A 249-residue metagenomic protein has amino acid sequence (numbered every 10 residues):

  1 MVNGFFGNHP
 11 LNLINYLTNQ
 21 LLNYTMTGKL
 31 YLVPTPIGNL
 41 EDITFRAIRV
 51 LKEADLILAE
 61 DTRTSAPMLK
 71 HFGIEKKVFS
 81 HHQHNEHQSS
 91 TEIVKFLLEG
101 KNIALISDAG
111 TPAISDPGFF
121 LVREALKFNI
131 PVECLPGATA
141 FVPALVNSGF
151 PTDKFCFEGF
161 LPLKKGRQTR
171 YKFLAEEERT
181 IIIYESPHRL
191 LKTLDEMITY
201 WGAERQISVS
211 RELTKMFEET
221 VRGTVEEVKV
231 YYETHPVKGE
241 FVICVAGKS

Functional and structural regions predicted by a protein language model:
F6-Q20: Short hydrophobic targeting helices and cationic amphipathic motifs that mediate membrane/organellar targeting
L21-Q83: Glycine-rich, flexible N-terminal cofactor/catalytic loop recognition
T27, T180, Y184-S249: A contiguous loop/helix-start segment that scaffolds small-molecule binding in enzyme catalytic cores
I37-L40, D108-P112, P187-R189, K248-S249: Short glycine-rich anion-binding loops that position phosphate/pyrophosphate groups of nucleotides and phosphorylated
L51-I57, I130-V132, T180-I181: Short active-site oxyanion
H81-E86, L161-P162: Conserved helicase motor
S90-T139: Glycine/small-residue-rich loop that forms an oxyanion/phosphate-binding "nest" at active or ligand-binding sites
F120-E177: Class I SAM-dependent methyltransferase SAM-binding "motif I" and its flanking Rossmann-like core
